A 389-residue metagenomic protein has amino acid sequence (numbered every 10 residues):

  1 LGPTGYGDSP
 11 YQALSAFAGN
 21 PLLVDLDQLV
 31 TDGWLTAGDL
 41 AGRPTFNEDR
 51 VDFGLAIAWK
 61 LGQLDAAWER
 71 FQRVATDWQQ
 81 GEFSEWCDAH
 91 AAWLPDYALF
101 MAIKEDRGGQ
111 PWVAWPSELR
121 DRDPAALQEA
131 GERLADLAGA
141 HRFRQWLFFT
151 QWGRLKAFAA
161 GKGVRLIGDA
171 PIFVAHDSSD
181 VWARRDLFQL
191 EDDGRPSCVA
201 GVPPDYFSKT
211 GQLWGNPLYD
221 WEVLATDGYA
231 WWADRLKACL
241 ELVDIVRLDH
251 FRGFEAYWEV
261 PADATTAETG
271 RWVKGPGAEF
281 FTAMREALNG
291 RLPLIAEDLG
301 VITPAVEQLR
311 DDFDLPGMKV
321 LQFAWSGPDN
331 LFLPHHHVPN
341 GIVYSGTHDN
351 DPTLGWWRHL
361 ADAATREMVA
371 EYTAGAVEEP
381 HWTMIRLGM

Functional and structural regions predicted by a protein language model:
L1-R185: Acidic/aromatic-lined carbohydrate-recognition and catalytic surfaces of CAZymes acting on diverse glycans
G2-P3, A170-S178, L213, R252-F254 (+3 more regions): Active-site-proximal loop/turn and secondary-structure-junction residues that shape catalytic pockets, frequently
S9-T36, V181-Y206, G270-F281, L315-W325: Acidic, His- and aromatic-enriched active-site or binding-groove loops in soluble protein domains that engage sugars
T45-L55, E132-L147, T210-A230, T265-K274 (+1 more regions): The substrate-binding groove and active-site-proximal loops of carbohydrate-active enzymes, especially glycoside
Q79-E82, W86, L187, P203 (+2 more regions): Conserved alpha/beta catalytic core and glycan-binding cleft of carbohydrate-active enzymes
L99, R165-G168, I245-H250, I295-D298 (+3 more regions): A structural signal for short, well-ordered beta-strand segments and their strand-loop junctions that often border
H141, F148-G161, A225-L315: Active-site neighborhood of glycoside hydrolase catalytic domains
R165-A230, R235-A238, L242, Y257-V273: Substrate-binding/active-site clefts of carbohydrate-active enzymes
